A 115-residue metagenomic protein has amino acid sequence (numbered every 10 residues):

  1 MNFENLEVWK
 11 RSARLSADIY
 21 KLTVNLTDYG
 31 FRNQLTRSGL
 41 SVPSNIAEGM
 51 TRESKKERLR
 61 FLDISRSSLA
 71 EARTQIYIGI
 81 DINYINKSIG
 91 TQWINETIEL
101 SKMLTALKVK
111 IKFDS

Functional and structural regions predicted by a protein language model:
M1-S115: Amphipathic alpha-helical assembly/interaction segments
